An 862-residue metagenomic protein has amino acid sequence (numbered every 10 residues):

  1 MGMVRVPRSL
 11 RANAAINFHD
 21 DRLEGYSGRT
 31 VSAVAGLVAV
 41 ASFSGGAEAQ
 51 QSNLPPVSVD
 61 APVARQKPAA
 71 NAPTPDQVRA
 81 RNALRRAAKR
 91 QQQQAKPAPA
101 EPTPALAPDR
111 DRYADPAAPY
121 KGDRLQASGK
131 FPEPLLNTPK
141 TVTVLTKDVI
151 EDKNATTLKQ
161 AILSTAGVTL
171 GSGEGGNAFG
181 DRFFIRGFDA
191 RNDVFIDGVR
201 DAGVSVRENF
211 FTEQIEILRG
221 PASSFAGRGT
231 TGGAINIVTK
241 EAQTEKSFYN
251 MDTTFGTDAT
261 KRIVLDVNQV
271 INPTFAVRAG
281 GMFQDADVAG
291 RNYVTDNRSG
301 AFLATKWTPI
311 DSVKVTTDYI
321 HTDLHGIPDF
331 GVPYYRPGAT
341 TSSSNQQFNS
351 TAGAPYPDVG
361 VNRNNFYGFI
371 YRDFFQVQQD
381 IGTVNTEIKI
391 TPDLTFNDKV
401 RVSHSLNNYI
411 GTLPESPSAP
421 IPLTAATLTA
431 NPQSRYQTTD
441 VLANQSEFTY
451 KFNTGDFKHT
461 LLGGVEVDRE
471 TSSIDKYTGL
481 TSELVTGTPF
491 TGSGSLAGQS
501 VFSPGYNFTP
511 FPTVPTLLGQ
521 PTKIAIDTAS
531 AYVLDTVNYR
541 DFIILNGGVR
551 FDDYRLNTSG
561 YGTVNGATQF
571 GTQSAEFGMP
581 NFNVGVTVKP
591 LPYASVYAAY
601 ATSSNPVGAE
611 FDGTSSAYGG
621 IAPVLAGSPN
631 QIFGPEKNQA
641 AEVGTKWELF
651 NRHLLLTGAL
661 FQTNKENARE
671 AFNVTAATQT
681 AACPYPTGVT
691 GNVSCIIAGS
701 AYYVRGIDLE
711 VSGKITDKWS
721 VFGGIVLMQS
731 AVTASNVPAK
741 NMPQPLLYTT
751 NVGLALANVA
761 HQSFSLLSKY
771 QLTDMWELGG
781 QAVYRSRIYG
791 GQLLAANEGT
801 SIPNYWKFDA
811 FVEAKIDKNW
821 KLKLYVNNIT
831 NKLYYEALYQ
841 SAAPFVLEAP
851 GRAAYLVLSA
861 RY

Functional and structural regions predicted by a protein language model:
P62-K246, V643: Acidic, small-polar-rich N-terminal luminal/periplasmic segments of exported/outer-membrane proteins
F211-E213, S224-A301, P309-V313, D380 (+1 more regions): Outer-membrane beta-barrel translocator/receptor signature
Q284-A289, N297, A301-T308, S312-K389 (+5 more regions): Acidic/polar loop-and-plug regions of large Gram-negative outer-membrane beta-barrel proteins
K306-I310, T439, K458-E470, T522-K665 (+4 more regions): Structural signature of Gram-negative outer-membrane beta-barrels, strongest in the C-terminal barrel of TonB-dependent
V384-H404, P432-G560: Face-selective signature of the C-terminal outer-membrane beta-barrel domain
T386-K389, L394-R401, S405-G411, Y597 (+6 more regions): Membrane-embedded beta-barrel scaffold of Gram-negative outer-membrane proteins
Q662-N664, T690-L793: Gram-negative outer-membrane beta-barrel transporters
Y784-Q792, E813-Y862: C-terminal beta-signal and adjacent terminal beta-strands/loops of Gram-negative outer-membrane beta-barrel proteins
